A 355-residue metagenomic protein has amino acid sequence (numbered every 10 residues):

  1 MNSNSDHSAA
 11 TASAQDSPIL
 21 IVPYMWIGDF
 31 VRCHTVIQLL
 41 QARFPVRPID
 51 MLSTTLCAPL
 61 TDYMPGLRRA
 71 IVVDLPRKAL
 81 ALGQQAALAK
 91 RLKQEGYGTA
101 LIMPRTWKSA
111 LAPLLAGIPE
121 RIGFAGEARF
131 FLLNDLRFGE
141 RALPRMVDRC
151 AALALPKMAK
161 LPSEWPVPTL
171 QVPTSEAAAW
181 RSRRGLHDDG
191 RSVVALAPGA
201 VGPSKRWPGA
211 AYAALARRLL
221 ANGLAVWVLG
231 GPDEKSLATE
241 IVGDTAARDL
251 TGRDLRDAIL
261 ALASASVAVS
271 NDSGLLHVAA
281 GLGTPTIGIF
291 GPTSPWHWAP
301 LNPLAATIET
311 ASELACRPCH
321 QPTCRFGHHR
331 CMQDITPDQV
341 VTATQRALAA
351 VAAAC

Functional and structural regions predicted by a protein language model:
M1-C355: Catalytic machinery of carbohydrate-active enzymes, primarily nucleotide-sugar-dependent glycosyltransferases
